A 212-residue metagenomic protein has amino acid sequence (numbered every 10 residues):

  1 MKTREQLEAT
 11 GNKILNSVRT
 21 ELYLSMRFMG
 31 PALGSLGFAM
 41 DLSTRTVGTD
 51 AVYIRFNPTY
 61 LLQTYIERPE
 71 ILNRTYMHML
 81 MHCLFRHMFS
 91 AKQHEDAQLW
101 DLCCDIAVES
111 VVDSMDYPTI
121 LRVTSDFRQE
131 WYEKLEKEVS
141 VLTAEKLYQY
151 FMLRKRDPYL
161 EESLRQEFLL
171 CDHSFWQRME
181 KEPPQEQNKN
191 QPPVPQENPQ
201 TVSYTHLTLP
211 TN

Functional and structural regions predicted by a protein language model:
M1-P118: Basic/hydrophobic alpha-helical interface regions
L36-F38, Q129-W131, L209: Short amphipathic alpha-helical surface micro-motifs
D96-E197: Internal, well-ordered alpha/beta segment that forms a basic, Gly-enriched binding/recognition surface
T205-T211: Conserved small/polar residues in nucleotide/adenosyl-binding loops
